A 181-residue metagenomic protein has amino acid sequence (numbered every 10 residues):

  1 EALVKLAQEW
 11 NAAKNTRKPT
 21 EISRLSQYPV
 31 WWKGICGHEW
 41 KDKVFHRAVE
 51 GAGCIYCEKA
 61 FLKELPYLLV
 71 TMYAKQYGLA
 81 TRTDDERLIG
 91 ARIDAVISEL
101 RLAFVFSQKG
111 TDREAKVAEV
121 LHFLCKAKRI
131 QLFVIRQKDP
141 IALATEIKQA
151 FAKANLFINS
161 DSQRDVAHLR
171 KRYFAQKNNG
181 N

Functional and structural regions predicted by a protein language model:
E1-D94, S98-L102, F106, D139-T145 (+1 more regions): Functional cation/ligand-contacting sites centered on basic and imidazole/sulfhydryl donors
G110-L156: Catalytic cores of nucleic-acid endonucleases
